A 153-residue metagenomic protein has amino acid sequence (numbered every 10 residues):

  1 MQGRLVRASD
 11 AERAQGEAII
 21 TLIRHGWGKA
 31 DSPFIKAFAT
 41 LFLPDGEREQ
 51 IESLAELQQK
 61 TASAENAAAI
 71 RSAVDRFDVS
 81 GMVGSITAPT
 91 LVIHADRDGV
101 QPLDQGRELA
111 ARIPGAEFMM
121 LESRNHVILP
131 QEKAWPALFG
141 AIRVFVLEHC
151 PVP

Functional and structural regions predicted by a protein language model:
M1-G26: Flexible "cap/lid" loop of the alpha/beta hydrolase fold
G28-A73, F77, M82: Conserved alpha/beta-hydrolase catalytic His-Asp/Glu region
I86, V92-H94, D98: Short beta-strand/loop motif that positions the catalytic acidic residue of the alpha/beta-hydrolase fold
T87-A88, G115: Active-site acidic short loop of glycosyltransferases
L91, Q105, M119-M120: An N-terminal, helix-rich hydrophobic module
G99-Q105: Conserved alpha/beta-hydrolase "acid-adjacent" motif
A116-P153: Catalytic active-site module of serine/aspartate enzymes centered on a nucleophile-bearing elbow/loop
